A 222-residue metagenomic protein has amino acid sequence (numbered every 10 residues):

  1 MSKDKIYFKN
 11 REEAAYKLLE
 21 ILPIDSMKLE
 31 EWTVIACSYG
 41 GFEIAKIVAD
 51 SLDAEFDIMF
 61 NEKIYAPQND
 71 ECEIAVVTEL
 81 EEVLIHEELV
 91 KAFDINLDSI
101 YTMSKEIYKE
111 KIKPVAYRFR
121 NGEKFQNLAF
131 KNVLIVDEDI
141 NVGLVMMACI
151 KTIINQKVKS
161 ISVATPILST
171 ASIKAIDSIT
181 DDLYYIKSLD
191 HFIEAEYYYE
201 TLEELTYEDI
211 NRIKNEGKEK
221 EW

Functional and structural regions predicted by a protein language model:
M1-W222: PRPP-associated nucleotide enzymes
